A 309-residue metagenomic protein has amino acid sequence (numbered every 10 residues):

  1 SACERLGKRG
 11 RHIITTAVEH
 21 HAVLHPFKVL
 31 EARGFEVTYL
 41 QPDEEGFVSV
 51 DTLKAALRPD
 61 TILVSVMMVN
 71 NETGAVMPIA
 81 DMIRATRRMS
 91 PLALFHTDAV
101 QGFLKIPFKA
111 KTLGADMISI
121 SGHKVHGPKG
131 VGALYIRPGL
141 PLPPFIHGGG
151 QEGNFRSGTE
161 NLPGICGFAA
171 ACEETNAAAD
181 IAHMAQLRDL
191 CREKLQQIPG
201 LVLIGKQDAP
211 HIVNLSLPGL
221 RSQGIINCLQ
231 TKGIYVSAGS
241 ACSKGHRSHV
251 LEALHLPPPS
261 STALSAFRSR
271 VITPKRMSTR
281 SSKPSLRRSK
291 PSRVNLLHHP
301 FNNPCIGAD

Functional and structural regions predicted by a protein language model:
S1-G307: Pyridoxal 5′-phosphate
